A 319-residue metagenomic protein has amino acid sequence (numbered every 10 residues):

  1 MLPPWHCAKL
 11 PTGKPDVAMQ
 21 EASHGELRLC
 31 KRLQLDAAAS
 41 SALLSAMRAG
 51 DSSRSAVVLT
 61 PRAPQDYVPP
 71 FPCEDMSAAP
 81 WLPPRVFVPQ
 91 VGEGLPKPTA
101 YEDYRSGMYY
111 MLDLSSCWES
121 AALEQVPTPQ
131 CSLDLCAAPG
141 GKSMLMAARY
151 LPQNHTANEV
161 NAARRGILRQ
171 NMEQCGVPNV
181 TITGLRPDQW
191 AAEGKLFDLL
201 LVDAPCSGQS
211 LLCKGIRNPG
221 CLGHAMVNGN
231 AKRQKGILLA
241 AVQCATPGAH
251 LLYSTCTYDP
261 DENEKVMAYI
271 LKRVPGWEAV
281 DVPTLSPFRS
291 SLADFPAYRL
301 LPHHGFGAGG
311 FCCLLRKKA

Functional and structural regions predicted by a protein language model:
M1-A319: S-adenosylmethionine
